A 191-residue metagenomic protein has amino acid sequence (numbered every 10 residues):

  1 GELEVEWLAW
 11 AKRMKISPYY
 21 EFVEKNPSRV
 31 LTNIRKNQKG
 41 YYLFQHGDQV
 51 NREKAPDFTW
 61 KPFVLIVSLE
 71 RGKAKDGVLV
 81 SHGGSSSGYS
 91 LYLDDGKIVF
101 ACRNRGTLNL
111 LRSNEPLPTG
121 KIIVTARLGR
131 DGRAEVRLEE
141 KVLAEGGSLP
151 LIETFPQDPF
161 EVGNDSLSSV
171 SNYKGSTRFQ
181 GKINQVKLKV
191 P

Functional and structural regions predicted by a protein language model:
G1-K25, K187: C-terminal accessory region downstream of the catalytic core in glycan-modifying enzymes
P18-V30, K36-G40: Substrate/cofactor-recognition hotspot
I34-V99, V190: Extracellular glycan-recognition modules
K54-L65, G83, N114-G120, G175-K182: Extracellular/lumenal carbohydrate-interaction signature centered on repeated Trp-anchored short motifs
R103-I123: Short, aromatic/His-centered strand-loop micro-motif at the edge of beta-sheets
G120-E135, K189-V190: Localized edge beta-strand/strand-to-loop motifs within extracellular or lumenal beta-rich domains
R137-K141, E145: Short strand-turn-strand beta-turns centered on an Asx-Gly dipeptide
G146-K182: Flexible glycan-contacting loops in extracellular carbohydrate-active proteins
